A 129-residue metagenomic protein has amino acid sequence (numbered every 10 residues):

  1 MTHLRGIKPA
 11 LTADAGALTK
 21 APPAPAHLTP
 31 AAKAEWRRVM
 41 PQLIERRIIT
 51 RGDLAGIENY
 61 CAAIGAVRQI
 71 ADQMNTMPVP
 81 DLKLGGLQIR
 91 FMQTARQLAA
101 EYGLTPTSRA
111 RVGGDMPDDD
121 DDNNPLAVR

Functional and structural regions predicted by a protein language model:
M1-R37, S108-R129: Arg/Lys-rich, low-complexity, intrinsically disordered N-terminal tails that contact nucleic acids
G6, R47-I48, G103: Glycine-centered secondary-structure boundary/capping sites
P25-T76: An amphipathic, hydrophobic-aromatic interaction surface with interspersed Lys/Arg that forms lipid/phosphate-bearing
Y60-V67, M74-D118, R129: Amphipathic alpha-helical protein-protein interaction segments
